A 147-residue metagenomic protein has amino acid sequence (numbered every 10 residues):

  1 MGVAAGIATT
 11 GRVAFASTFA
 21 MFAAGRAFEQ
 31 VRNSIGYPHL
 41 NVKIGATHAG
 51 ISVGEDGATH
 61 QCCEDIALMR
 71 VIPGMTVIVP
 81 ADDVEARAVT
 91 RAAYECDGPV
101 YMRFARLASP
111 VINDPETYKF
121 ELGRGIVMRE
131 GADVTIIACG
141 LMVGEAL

Functional and structural regions predicted by a protein language model:
M1: Glycine-rich oxoanion-binding loops at beta->alpha junctions
G6-T135, V143-G144: Conserved thiamine diphosphate
L147: Active-site core of PLP-dependent enzymes with the aminotransferase class I/II
